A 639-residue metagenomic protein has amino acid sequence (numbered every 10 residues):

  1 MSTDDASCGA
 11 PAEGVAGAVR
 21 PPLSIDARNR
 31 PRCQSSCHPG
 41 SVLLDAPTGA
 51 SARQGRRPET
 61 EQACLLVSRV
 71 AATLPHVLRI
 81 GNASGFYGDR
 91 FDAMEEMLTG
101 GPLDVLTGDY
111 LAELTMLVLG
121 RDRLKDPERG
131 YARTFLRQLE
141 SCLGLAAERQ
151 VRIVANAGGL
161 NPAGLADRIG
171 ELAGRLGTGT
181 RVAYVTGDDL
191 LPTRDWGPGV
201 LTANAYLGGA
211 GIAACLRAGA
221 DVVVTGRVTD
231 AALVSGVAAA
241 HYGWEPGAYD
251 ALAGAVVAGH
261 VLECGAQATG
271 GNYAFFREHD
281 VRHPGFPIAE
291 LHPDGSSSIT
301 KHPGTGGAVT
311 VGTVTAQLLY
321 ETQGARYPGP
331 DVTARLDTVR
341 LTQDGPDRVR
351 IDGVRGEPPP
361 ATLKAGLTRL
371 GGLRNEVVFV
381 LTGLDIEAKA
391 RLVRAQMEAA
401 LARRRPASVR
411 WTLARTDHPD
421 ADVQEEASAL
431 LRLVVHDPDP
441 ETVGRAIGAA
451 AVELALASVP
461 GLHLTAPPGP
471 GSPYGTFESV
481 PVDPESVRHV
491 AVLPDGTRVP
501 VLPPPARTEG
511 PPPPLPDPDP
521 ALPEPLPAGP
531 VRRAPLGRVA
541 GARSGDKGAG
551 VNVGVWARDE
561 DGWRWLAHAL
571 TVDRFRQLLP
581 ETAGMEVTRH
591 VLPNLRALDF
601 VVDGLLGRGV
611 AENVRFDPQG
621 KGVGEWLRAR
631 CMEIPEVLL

Functional and structural regions predicted by a protein language model:
M1-G14, P21-S24, V555: Extreme N-terminal basic, low-complexity initiation segments that serve as generic localization/processing leaders
L44, L66-T73: Short, positively charged and aromatic/hydrophobic N-terminal segments
V70-V223, T229-V339, G372, Q424-L430 (+3 more regions): Non-transmembrane, aqueous-exposed alpha-helical and coiled segments at domain scale
P102, V354-P527, R533, K547 (+5 more regions): C-terminal non-catalytic interaction/assembly regions of soluble proteins
E128-A155, T442, S458-V459, T582-R630: Glycine-rich, N-terminal phosphate-binding loop and its surrounding beta-alpha-beta segment
V257, V261, G265-R394, R405-D420 (+6 more regions): Active-site loops and adjacent core secondary-structure elements that bind or stabilize anionic groups
